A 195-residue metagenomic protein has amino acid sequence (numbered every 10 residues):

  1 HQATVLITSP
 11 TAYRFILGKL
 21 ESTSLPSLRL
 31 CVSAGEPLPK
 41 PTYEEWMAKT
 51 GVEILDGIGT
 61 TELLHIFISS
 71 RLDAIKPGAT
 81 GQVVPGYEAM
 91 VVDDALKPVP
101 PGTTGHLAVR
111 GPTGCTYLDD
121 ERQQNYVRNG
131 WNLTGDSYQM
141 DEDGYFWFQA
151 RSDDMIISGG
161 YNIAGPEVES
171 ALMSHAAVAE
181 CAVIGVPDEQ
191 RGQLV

Functional and structural regions predicted by a protein language model:
H1, P10-R14, K19, I163-V168: ATP-dependent adenylate-forming carboxylate-activation enzymes
A3-T8, L17-K76, E88: Gly/Ser/Thr-rich phosphate-binding loop
L6, A108-G111, T116-L118, S137-V195: AMP-binding/adenylate-forming catalytic core of the ANL superfamily
G35, G59, G81, L96 (+2 more regions): Active-site glycine-centered loops adjacent to acidic/histidine catalytic or metal-binding residues that shape
Q82-G86, K97-N129, Y161-I163: Conserved ATP/PPi-binding loop(s) of AMP-dependent carboxylate-activating enzymes
G86-E88, N129, T134-G135, A179: Short loop/turn microsegments at loop-to-beta-strand junctions
E88, D93-K97, T104, E142-D143 (+1 more regions): Residue-level recognition of short loop/turn positions
V92-D93, P101, T134, M140 (+1 more regions): Hydrophobic alpha-helical segments, especially N-terminal targeting/anchoring helices
